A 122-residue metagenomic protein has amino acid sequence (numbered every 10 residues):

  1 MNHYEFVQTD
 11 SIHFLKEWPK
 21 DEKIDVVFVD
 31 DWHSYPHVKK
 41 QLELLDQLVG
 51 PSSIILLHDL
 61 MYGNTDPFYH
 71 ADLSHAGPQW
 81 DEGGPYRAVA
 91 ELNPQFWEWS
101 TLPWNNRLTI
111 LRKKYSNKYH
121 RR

Functional and structural regions predicted by a protein language model:
M1-R122: S-adenosylmethionine/decaboxylated-SAM
